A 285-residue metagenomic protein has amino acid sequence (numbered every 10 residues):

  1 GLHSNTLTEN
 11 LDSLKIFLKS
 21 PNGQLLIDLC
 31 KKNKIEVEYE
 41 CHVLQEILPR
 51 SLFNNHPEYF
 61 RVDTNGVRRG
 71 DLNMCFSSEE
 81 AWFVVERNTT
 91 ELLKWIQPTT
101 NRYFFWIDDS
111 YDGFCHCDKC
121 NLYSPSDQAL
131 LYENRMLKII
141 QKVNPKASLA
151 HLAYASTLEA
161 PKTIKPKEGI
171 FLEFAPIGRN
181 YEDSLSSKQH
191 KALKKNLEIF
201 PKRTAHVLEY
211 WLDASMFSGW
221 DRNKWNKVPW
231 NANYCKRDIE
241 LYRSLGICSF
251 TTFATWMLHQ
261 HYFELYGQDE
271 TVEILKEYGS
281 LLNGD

Functional and structural regions predicted by a protein language model:
G1-Q189, L193, L197-I239, I247-G284: Aromatic-lined carbohydrate-binding surfaces of glycoside hydrolases
